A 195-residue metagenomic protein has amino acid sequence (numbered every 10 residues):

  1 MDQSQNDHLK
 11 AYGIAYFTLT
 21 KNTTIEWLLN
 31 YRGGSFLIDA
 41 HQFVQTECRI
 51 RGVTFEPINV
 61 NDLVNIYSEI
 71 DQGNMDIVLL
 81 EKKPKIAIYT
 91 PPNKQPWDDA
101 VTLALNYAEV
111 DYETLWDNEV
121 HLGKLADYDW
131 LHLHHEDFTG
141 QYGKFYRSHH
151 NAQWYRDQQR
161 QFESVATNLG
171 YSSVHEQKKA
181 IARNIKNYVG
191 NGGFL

Functional and structural regions predicted by a protein language model:
M1-L103, A108-V110: Hydrophobic targeting/anchoring helices
D7-K10, P96-D98, G123-K124, T139-S148: Extracytoplasmic/secreted cell-surface and envelope-processing proteins
E26-L28, E113-W116, H132-L133: A structural signal for short, well-ordered beta-strand segments and their strand-loop junctions that often border
T46-R49, L122-D127: Short loop/helix-cap segments at secondary-structure boundaries that form the rim of catalytic
M75, N118-H121, R183-I185: Generic recognition of flexible, low-complexity loop/linker segments
L79-K82, G123-A126, Y188-G190: Extracellular/periplasmic catalytic domains that process cell-envelope and extracellular macromolecules
E109-K124: A short, well-structured beta->alpha microelement
Y128-L195: Short alpha-beta junction capping motif
